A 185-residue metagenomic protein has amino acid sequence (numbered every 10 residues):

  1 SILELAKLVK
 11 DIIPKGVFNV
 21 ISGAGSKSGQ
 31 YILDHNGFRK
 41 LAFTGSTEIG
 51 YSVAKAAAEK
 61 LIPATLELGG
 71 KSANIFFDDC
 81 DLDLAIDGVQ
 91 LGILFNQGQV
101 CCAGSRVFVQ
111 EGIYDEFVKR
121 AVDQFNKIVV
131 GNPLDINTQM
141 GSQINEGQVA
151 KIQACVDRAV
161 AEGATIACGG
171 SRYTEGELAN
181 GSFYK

Functional and structural regions predicted by a protein language model:
S1-G29: PLP-dependent aminotransferase-like
I12, S26, G37-F38, A73: A broad detector of the eukaryotic-type serine/threonine protein kinase catalytic domain
D34, K40, S46-K185: ALDH superfamily catalytic-core signature
